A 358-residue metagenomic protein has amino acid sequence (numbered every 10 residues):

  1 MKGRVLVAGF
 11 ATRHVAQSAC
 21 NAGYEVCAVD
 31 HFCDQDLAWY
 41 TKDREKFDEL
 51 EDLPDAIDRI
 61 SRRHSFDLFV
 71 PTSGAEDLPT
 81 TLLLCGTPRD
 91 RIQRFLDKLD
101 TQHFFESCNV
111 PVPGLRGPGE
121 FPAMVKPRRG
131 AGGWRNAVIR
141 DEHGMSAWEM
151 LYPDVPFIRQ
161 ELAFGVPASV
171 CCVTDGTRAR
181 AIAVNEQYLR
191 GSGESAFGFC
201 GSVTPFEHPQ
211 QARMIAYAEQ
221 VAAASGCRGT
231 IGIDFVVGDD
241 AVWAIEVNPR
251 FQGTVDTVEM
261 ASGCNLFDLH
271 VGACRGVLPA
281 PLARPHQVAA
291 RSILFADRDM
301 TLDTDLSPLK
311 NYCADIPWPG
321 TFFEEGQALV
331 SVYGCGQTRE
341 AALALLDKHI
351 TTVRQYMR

Functional and structural regions predicted by a protein language model:
M1-L96, D100, E324, Q337-R358: ATP-binding N-terminal substructure of ATP-dependent carboxylate-amine bond-forming enzymes
V5, K126, C172, A241-F251: A short beta-strand motif that forms the metal-chelation/ATP-contact edge of phosphoryl-transfer active sites
E25-V29, V112, A123, F157 (+1 more regions): Hydrophobic anchor at the start of a short beta-strand that flanks the dinucleotide cofactor-binding loop
C85-M150, P156: A conserved helix-loop-beta module that forms one wall/lid of the active-site cleft in ATP-utilizing catalytic domains
E161-G226, N248-C274, L282-R284: ATP-dependent carboxylate/phosphate-activation module, predominantly the ATP-grasp catalytic core and closely related
T174-A179, V237-A241, R275, A296-R298 (+1 more regions): Short acidic-glycine loop/turn motifs at beta-strand connectors
C227-D239, L282: A short glycine-rich, hydrophobically flanked beta-strand micro-motif that places a catalytic Asp/Glu for divalent metal
L269-R358: Peripheral (often C-terminal) accessory segments that flank ATP-dependent C-N-forming ligase machineries
